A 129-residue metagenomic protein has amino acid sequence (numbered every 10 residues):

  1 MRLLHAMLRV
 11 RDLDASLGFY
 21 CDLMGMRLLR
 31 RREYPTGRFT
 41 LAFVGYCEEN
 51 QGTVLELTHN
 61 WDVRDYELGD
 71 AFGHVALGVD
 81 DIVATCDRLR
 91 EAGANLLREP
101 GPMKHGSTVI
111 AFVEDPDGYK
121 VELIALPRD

Functional and structural regions predicted by a protein language model:
M1-L17, F72-L77, I124-D129: N-terminal beta-strand motif that seeds the catalytic metal site of vicinal oxygen chelate
R2, L29-E33, A42-F43, L77 (+1 more regions): Vicinal oxygen chelate
M7-G52: Core segments of cupin and vicinal oxygen chelate
R38, A71, S107: Exposed loop/turn and edge beta-strand positions of beta-sandwich/beta-sheet ligand-binding modules
C47-Q51, D62-R64, I82-V83: Short, charged/polar surface micro-motifs in flexible loops or helix N-caps
E49-T53, G118-V121: Short, charged/polar, Gly/Pro-enriched secondary-structure boundary elements
E67-G69: Short, low-complexity disordered segments enriched in Ser/Pro/Gly and basic
